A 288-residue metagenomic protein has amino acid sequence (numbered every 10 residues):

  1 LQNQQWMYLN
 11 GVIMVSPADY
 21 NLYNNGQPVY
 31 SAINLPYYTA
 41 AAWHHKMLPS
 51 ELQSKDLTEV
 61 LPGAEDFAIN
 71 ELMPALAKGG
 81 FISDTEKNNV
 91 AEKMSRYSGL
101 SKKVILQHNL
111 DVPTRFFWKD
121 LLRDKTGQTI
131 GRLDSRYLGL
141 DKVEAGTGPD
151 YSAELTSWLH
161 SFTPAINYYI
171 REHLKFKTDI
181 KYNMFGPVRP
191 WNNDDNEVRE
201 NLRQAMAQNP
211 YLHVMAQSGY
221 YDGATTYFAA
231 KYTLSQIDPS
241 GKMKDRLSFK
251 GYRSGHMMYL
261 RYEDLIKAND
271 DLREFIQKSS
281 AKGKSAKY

Functional and structural regions predicted by a protein language model:
Q2-R96: A catalytic-pocket lid/entrance helix-loop region that shapes and gates access to the active site across common
N10-G11, P239-M257: Catalytic histidine neighborhood in serine/cysteine hydrolases with alpha/beta-hydrolase-type architecture
D19-Y20, Y221-G223, G255-M257: Short, solvent-exposed loop/turn segments at secondary-structure junctions
Y23-G26, T225-A229, L260-Y262: A short acidic (Asp/Glu
G79-A224: Alpha/beta-hydrolase fold catalytic core
L212, T226-Q236: Short alpha-helix in the alpha/beta-hydrolase fold that links the catalytic acid
G255-L265: Catalytic histidine-centered segment of alpha/beta-hydrolase-like enzymes
D271-K282: C-terminal alpha-helix
